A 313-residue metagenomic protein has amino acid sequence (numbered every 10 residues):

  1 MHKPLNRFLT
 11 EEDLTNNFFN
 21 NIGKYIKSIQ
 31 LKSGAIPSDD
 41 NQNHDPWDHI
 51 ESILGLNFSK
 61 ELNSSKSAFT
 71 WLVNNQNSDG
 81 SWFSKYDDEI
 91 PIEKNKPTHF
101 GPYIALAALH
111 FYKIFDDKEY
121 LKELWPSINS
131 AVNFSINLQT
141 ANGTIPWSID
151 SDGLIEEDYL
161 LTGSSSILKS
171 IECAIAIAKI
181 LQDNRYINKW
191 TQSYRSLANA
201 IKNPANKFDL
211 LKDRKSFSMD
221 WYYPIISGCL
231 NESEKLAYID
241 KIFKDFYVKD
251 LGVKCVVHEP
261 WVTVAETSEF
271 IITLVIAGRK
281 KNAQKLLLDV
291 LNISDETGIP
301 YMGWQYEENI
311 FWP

Functional and structural regions predicted by a protein language model:
M1-W47, F58-W82, S135-I136, T140-N142 (+2 more regions): Low-complexity, Ser/Thr/Pro/Gly-enriched N-terminal "stalk/linker" regions
H2-E12, I50-L62, Y103-Y120, S166-D183 (+2 more regions): Well-ordered alpha-helical scaffold segments within catalytic/enzyme domains
L14, E123-P126, S130-I136, T140-W147 (+3 more regions): Extended ligand-binding clefts on enzyme/binding-domain cores
Y25-I29, L72, D79, F111 (+10 more regions): Alpha-helical solenoid scaffolds that mediate protein-protein interactions, centered on TPR/SEL1-like repeats but also
D40-N41, S84-P91, W147-L154, W304-E308: Short linear capping/connector segments at secondary-structure termini
N41, C229-I239, V256-E266, I272-I276 (+1 more regions): CBM-like carbohydrate-recognition segments
D45-H49, I53-T140, S164, A283 (+3 more regions): Aromatic-rich carbohydrate-recognition surfaces in CAZymes
S78-F83, K249-V253, E296-G303: Boundary/linker segments of alpha-helical solenoid repeat arrays
